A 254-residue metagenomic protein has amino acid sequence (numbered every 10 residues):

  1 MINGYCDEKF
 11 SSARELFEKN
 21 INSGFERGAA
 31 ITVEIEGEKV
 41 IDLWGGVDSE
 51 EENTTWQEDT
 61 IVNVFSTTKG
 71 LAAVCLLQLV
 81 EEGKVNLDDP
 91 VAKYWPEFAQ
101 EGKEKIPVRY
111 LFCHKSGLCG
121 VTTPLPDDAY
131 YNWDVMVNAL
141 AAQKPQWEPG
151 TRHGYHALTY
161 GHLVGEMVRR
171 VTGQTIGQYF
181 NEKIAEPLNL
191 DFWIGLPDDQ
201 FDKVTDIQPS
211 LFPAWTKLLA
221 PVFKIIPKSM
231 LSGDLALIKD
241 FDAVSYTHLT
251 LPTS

Functional and structural regions predicted by a protein language model:
I2-V64: Short, conserved catalytic-motif segment at the N-terminal edge
E58, N63-T67, E81-C119, T123 (+3 more regions): Active-site helix/loop module of the DD-peptidase/beta-lactamase fold, centered on the serine-lysine SxxK catalytic
A72: Active/ligand-binding-proximal structured segments within catalytic/core domains that scaffold catalytic residues
L77-E82, H162-R170: Short glycine/serine- and small hydrophobic-enriched flexible loop segments
Q143-G150: Cytochrome P450 catalytic-domain "roof"
T151-T159: Cytochrome P450
P227-Y246: Amphipathic alpha-helical interface segments
T247-T253: Conserved small/polar residues in nucleotide/adenosyl-binding loops
